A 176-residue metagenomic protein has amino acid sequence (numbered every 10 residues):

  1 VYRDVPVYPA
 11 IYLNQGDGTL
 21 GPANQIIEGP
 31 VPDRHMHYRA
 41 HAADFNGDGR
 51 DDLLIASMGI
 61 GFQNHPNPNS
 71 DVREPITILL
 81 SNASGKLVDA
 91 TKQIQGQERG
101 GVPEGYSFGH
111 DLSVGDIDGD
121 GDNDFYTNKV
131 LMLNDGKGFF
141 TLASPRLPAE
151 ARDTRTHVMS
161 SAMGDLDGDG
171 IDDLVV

Functional and structural regions predicted by a protein language model:
V1-D4, S57-R73: Short, conserved, GDST-rich strand-edge loop motifs in beta-rich repeat architectures
P6-Y8, H37, R50, R73-P75 (+4 more regions): A structure-centric signal for secondary-structure junctions around beta-strands
Y8-H35, N67, P75-S107, L133-T156: Blade-edge motifs of beta-propeller repeat domains
L13, H37-G47, F108-I117, V158-G168: Beta-propeller blade termini
P22, D51, N64-H65, N123 (+2 more regions): Generic domain-boundary/flexible-linker signal
G49-I55, G121-N123, T127, G170-L174: Glycine-aliphatic tripeptides that mark coil-to-beta-strand junctions in extracellular and membrane proteins
I55-S57, S144, V176: Glycine-rich, histidine-containing beta strand-loop boundary motifs that form or position
K129-L131: Loop/turn residues immediately N-terminal
